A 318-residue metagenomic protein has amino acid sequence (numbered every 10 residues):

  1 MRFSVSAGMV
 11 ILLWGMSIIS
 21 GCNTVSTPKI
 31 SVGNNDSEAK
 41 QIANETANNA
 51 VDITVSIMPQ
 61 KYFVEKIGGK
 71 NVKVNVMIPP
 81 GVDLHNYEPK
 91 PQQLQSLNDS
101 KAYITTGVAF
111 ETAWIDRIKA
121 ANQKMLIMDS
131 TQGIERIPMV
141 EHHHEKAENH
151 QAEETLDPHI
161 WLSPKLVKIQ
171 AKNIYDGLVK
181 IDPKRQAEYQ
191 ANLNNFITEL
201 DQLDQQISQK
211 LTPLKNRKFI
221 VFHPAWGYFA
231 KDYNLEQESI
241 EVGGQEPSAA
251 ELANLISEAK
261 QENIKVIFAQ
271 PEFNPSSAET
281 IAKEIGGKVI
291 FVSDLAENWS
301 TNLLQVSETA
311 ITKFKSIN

Functional and structural regions predicted by a protein language model:
M1-M9: Bacterial N-terminal signal peptides that target proteins for export
M16-I19: Bacterial Sec-type N-terminal signal peptides, specifically the leucine/valine-rich hydrophobic h-region
C22-N318: Extracytoplasmic metal-acquisition and chelation regions
